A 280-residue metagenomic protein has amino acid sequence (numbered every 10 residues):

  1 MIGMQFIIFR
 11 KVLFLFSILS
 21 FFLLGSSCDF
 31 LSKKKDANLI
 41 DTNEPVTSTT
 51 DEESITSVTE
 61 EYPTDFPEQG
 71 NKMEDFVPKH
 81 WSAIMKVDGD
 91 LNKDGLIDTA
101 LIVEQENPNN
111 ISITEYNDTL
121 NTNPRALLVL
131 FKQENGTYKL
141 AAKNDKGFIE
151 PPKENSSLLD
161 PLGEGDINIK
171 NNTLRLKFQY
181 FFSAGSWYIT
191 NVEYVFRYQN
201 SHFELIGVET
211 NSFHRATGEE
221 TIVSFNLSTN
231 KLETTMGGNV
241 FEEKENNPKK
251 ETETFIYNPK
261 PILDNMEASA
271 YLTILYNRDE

Functional and structural regions predicted by a protein language model:
M1-P45, T49: Bacterial Sec-dependent N-terminal signal peptides
L24-G25, D29-E44, E53, P161-E280: Acidic, small-residue rich beta-repeat scaffolds with periodic aromatic anchors
L39-P78, N135-N155, I274: Blade-edge motifs of beta-propeller repeat domains
K79-K86, S157-I167: Signature of short aromatic-glycine-proline-rich micro-motifs recurring in repeat-based ectodomains
I84, P124-L127, N191: Repetitive beta-architecture junctions, highlighting loop-to-beta-strand starts across blade-like repeats
L91-V103, N168-K177: Acidic/hydrophobic-patterned starts of short beta strands in beta-sheet-rich repeat architectures
E106-P108, S183-A184: Short glycine/acidic-enriched loop and turn motifs that connect beta-strands
N109-N144, F196-Y198: Beta-propeller blade repeat segments, especially FG-GAP/WD-type strand-to-loop junctions in 6- to 7-bladed propeller
